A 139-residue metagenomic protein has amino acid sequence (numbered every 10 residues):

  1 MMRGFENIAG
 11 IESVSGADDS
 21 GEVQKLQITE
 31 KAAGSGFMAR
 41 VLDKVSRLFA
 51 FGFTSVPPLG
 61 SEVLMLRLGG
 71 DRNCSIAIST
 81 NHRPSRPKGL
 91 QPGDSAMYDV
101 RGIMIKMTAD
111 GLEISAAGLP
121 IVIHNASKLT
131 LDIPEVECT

Functional and structural regions predicted by a protein language model:
M1-A109: Exposed beta-strand/loop interface patches that mediate assembly or binding
S85-T139: Parallel beta-helix/beta-solenoid repeats that form elongated, surface-exposed shafts/blades used for receptor binding
